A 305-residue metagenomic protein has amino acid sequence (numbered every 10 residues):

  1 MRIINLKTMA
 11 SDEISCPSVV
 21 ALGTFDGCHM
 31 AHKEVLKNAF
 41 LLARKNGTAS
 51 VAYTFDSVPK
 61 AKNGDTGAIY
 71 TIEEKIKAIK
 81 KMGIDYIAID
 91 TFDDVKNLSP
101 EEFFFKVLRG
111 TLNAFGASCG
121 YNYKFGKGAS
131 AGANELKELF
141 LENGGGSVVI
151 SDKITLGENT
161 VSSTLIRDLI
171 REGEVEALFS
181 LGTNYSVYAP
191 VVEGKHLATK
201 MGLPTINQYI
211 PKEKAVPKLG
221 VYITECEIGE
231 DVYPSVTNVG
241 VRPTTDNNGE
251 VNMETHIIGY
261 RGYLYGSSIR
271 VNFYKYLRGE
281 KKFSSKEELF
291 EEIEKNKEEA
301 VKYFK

Functional and structural regions predicted by a protein language model:
R2-A10: Short acidic-hydrophobic, aromatic-tinged amphipathic segments that line or gate anion-handling sites
M9-E13, D94-N97, I154-N159: A short acidic, often aromatic-flanked loop/helix-cap motif at beta-alpha or helix-coil junctions that lines enzyme
M9-T71: N-terminal catalytic cores of NTP/NDP-binding nucleotidyl/phosphoryl-transfer enzymes
A21-G23, Y53-T54, I87-T91, G116-Y121 (+1 more regions): Short beta-strands and strand-loop turn motifs
H29, I79, A117, L178 (+2 more regions): Residue-level signal for inorganic ion chemistry
P59-N143: N-terminal Rossmann-like or analogous alpha/beta NTP/dinucleotide-binding catalytic cores that position adenine
F140-N238: Glycine-rich, Lys/Arg-enriched anion-binding loops that position phosphate/diphosphate groups for phosphoryl
G194-K305: Phosphate/ribose-recognition catalytic cores of enzymes acting on nucleotide-derived substrates
